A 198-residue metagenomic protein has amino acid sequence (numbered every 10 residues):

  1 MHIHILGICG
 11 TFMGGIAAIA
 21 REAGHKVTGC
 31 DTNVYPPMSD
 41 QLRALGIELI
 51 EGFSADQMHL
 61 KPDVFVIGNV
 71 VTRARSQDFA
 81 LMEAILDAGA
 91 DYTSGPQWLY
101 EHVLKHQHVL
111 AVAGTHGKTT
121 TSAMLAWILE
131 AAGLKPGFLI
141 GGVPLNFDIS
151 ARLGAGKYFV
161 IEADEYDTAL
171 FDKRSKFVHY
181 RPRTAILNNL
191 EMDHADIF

Functional and structural regions predicted by a protein language model:
M1-S94: N-terminal leader/targeting and accessory segments in enzymes
I19-E22, Q57-M58, R73-F198: Phosphate-binding loop of NTP-binding sites
